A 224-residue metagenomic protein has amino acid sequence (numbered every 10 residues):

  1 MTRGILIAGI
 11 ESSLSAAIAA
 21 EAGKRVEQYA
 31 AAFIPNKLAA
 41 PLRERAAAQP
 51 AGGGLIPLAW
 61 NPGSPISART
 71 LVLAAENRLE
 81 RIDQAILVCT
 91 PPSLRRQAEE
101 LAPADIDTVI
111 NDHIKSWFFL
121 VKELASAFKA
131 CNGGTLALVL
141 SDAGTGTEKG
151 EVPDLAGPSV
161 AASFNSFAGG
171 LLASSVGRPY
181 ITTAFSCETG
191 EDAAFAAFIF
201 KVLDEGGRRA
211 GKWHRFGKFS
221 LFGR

Functional and structural regions predicted by a protein language model:
M1-L6, K37, G53-G54, I66 (+4 more regions): Non-catalytic terminal and boundary segments that flank Rossmann-like NAD(P)-dependent oxidoreductase
M1-N36: Canonical Rossmann dinucleotide-binding motif of NAD(H)/NADP(H)-dependent dehydrogenases/reductases, specifically
G4-I7, I82-L87: Conserved hydrophobic beta-strands of the Rossmann-like cofactor-binding core in SDR/related NAD(P)H-dependent
E11, T90-F119, S126-V176, S186-G190: Catalytic loop of short-chain dehydrogenase/reductase
A17-E21, E123, G170: Rossmann-fold NAD(P)-dependent oxidoreductase module
A46-S67: Rossmann-fold cofactor-recognition segment
G63-R78: Conserved Rossmann-fold cofactor-binding substructure of NAD(P)-dependent oxidoreductases
A162, A173-R224: C-terminal helical subdomain
